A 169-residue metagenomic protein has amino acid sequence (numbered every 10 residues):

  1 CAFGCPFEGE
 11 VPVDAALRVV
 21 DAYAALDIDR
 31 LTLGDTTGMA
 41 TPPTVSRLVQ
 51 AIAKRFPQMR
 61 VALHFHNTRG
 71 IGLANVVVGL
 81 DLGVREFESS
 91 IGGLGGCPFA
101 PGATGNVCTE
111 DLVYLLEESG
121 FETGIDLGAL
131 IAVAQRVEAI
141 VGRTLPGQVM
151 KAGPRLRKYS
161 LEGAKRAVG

Functional and structural regions predicted by a protein language model:
C1-G169: Catalytic cores and adjacent flexible loops of soluble metabolic enzymes that perform enolate/carbanion chemistry on
